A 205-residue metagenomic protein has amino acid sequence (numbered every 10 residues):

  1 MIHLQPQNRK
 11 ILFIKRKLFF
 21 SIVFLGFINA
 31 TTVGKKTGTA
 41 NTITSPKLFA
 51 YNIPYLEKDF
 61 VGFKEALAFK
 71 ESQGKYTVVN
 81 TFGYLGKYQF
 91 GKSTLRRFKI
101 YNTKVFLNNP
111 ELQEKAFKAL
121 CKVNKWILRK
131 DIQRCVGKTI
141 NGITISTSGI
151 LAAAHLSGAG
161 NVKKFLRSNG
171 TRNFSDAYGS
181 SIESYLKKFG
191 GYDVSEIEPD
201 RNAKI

Functional and structural regions predicted by a protein language model:
I2-L18, I22-G62, K70-K75, V79 (+2 more regions): Non-catalytic cell-wall polysaccharide-engagement segments
L67: Polyanion-binding surface elements
T81-L85: Short Gly/aromatic-enriched secondary-structure transition segments
Y88-F90: Short glycine- and hydrophobic/aromatic-rich loop-to-beta-strand nucleating segment in the catalytic cores
